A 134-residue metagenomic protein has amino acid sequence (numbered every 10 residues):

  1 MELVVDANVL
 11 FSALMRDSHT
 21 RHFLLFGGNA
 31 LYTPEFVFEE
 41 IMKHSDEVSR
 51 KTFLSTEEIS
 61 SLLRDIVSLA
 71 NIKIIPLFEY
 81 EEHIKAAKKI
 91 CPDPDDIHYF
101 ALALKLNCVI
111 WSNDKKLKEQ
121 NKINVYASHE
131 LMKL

Functional and structural regions predicted by a protein language model:
M1-T33: Short, well-structured N-terminal submotif of metal-dependent ribonuclease cores
L3, L77, E130: Small, basic N-terminal interaction modules of short regulatory proteins
N8-F11, T52, K85-P92: Short, flexible loop segments at the rims of nucleotide/cofactor-binding pockets, characterized by
L10, V37, K116-L117: Alpha-helix capping/helix-boundary segments
R16-D17, I59, D95-D96: Amphipathic coiled-coil/heptad-repeat helices and related helical stalk/stem segments that mediate oligomerization
F26-G28, E35-A86: PIN-domain endoribonuclease scaffold, especially VapC-family toxins
I72-V109, N113: Active-site neighborhoods of divalent-metal-dependent phosphate/nucleic-acid chemistry enzymes
L104-L134: Acidic, PIN/NYN-like endoribonuclease modules and their adjacent C-terminal/linker elements
